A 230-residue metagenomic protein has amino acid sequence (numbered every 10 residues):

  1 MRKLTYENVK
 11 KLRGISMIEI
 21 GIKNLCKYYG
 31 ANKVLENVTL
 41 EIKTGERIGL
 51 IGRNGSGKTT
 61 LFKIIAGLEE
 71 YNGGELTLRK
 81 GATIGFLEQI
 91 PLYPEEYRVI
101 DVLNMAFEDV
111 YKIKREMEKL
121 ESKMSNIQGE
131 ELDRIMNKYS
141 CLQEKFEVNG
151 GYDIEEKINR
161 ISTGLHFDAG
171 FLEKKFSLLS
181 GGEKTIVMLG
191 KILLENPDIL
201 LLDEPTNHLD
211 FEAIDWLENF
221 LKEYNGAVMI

Functional and structural regions predicted by a protein language model:
R2-I230: ABC ATP-binding cassette signature C-motif
